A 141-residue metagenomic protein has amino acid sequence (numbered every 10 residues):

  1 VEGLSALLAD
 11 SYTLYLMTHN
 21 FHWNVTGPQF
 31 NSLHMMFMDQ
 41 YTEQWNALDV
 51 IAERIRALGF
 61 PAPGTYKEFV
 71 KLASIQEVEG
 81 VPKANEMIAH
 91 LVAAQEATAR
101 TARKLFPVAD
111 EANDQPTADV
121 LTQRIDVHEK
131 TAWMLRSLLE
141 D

Functional and structural regions predicted by a protein language model:
V1, L8-A9, Q115, D119: Short, conserved micro-motifs enriched in small and acidic residues
G3-D10, L14, Q40, M87 (+2 more regions): Amphipathic alpha-helix face/heptad-repeat signature
L8, Y15, H22, L48 (+5 more regions): A structural signal for well-ordered alpha-helices, especially hydrophobic packing surfaces of coiled-coils
L14-D39, L105-P116: Helix-loop segments that flank and shape redox-cofactor active sites
V25-E68: Conserved alpha-helical segments that form or flank metal/cofactor-binding pockets of metalloenzymes
E43, D126-V127: A short structural micro-motif
D49, E53, V70-Q123: Acidic/histidine-rich alpha-helical segments that form the ligand environment of transition-metal centers
F60, E111-A118, S137-D141: Short conserved catalytic/interaction loops centered on acidic-Pro-aromatic/His motifs
